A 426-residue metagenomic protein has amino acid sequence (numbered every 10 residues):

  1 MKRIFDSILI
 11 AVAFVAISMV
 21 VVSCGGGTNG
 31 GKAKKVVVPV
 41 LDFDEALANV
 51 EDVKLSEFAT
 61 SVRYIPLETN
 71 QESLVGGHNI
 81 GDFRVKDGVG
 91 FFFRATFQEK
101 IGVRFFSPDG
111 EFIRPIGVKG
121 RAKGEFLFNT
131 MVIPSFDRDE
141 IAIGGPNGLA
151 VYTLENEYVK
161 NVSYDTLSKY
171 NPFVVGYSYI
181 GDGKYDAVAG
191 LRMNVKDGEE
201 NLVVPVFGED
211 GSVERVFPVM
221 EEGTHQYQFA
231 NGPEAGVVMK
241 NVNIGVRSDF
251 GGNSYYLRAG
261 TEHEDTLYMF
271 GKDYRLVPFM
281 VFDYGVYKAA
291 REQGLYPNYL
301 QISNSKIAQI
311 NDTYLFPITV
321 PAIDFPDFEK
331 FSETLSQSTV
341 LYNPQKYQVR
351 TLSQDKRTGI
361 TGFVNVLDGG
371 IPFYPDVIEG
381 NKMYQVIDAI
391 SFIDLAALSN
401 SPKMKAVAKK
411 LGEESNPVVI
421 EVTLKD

Functional and structural regions predicted by a protein language model:
V20-S23: C-terminal motif of bacterial Sec signal peptides marking the signal peptidase cleavage site
N29-L67: Blade/loop signatures of beta-propeller domains
D44, V50, V62-I101: Beta-strand-rich domains and repeat architectures in extracellular enzymes and scaffolds, especially beta-propellers
E68-N79, G102-F106, E111-E140, T166-S168: Blade-loop segments of beta-propeller domains
G77-D82, F126-I133, K169-I180, Q226-Y227 (+2 more regions): Repeated scaffold domains used in trafficking and secretory/extracellular systems, primarily beta-propellers
G88-T96, D139-G145, G183-D197, D249-M269 (+2 more regions): Short beta-strand elements that form the blades of beta-propeller/WD-repeat-like and other beta-sheet-rich scaffold
P146-N201, V216-A230: Asp-box/WD-like beta-propeller blade repeats and closely related beta-sheet repeat scaffolds
P278-Q301, P344-G380, I393: Conserved blade-ending motifs and adjacent loop-strand segments that build the rim/top face of beta-propeller domains
